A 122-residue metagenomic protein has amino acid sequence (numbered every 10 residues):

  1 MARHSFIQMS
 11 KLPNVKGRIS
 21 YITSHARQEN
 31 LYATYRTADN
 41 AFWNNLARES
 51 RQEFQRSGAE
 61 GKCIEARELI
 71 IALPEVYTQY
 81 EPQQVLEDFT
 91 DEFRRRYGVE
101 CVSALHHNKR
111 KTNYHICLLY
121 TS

Functional and structural regions predicted by a protein language model:
M1-S122: N-terminal nicking endonuclease/strand-transfer module with a His-rich metal-binding environment and a catalytic Tyr
